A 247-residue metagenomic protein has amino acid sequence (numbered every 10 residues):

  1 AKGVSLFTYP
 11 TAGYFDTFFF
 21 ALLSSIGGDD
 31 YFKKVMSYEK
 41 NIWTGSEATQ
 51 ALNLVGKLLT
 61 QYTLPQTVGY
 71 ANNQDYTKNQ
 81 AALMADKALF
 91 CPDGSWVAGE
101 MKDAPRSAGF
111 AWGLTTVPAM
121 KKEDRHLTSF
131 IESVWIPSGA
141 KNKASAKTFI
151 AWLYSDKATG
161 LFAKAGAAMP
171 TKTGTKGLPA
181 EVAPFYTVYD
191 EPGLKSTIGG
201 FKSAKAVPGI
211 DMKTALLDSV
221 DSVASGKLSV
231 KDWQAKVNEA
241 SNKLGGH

Functional and structural regions predicted by a protein language model:
A1-T44, N79, A88: Extracytoplasmic/periplasmic solute-binding protein
T8, L89-G94, G113: Paired acidic/hydrophobic, glycine-rich loop segments that form the ligand-binding mouth/hinge of periplasmic-binding
P10, D93-M101, E132: Beta->alpha turn/N-cap motifs
S25-D30, Q61, G139-A146: Short helix-loop capping/hinge motifs at secondary-structure junctions, enriched in acidic/polar residues
Y38-G69: Glycine-centered hinge/linker elements that transmit conformational signals in sensory and ligand-binding systems
V68-M84: Short helix-initiation/N-cap motifs at beta->coil->alpha
D103-A168, D218: Extracytoplasmic/periplasmic substrate-recognition and gating elements
A168-T175, Y186-G245: C-terminal capping/gating helix-and-loop segments adjacent to ligand/active sites or protein-protein/ligand interfaces
